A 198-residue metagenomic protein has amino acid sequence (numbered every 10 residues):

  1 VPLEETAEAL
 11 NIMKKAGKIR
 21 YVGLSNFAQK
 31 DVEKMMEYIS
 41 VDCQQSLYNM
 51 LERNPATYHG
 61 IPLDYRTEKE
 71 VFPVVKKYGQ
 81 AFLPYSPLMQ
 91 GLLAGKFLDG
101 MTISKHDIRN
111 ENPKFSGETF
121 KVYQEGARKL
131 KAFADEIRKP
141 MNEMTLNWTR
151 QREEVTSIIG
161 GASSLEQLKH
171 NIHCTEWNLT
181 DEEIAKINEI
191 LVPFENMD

Functional and structural regions predicted by a protein language model:
V1-F194: Beta/alpha (TIM)-barrel catalytic core signal, keyed to glycine-rich beta->alpha loops juxtaposed to Asp/Glu that bind
M197: Substrate/cofactor-recognition hotspot
